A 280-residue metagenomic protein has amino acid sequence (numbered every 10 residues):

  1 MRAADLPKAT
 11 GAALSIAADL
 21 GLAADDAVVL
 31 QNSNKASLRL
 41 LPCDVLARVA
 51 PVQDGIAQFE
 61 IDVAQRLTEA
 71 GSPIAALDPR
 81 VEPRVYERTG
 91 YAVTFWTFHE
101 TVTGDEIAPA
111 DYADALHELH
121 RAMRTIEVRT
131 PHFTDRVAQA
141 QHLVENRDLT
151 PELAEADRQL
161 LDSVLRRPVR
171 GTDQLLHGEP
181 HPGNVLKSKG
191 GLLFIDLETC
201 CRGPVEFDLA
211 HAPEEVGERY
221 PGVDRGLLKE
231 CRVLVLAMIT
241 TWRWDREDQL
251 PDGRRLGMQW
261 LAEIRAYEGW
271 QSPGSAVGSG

Functional and structural regions predicted by a protein language model:
M1-A24: Juxta-kinase regulatory segment immediately upstream of eukaryotic protein kinase catalytic domains
L6, T10, R48-G90, T94 (+2 more regions): A conserved alpha-helical element in kinase catalytic cores
D19-L41: ATP-binding glycine-rich phosphate-binding loop
C43, Y91-E106, Q139-L149, A237-R255: A glycine-centered beta->alpha junction motif in the catalytic cores of kinase/phosphotransferase enzymes
E100-E155, D173, G280: A cross-family kinase active-site recognition segment
L175, K187-R232: Active-site Asp-x-Gly
L175-G178, P182: Catalytic-loop of the protein kinase fold
E214, G222-G280: Helix-rich C-terminal or lid/interface subdomains of diverse kinases
